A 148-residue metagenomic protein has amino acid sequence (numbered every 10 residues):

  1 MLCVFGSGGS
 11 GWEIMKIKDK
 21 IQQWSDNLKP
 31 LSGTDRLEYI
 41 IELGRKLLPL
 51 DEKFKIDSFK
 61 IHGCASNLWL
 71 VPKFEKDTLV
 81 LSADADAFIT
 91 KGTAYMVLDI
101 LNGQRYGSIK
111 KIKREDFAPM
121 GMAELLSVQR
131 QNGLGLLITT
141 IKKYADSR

Functional and structural regions predicted by a protein language model:
V4-I14: Short, Lys/Arg-enriched N-terminal segments with co-localized hydrophobic residues within the first ~10-30 amino acids
I17-N67, F74-L79, F117-R148: N-terminal intrinsically disordered, cationic/polar leader segments that include organellar targeting peptides
R36, I89-A94, R105, K113 (+1 more regions): Amphipathic alpha-helical interface surfaces
S58-C64, D84-A85, G107-I112: Solvent-exposed interaction patches of small proteins and small membrane subunits
K73-A87, L98-N102: Conserved interaction-surface patches within small, structured recognition/assembly domains
D84-Y95, Q131: Short, conserved micro-motifs enriched in small and acidic residues
G103-M120: Glycine-rich phosphate/pyrophosphate-binding loops and their adjacent beta-strand/loop elements at enzyme active sites
